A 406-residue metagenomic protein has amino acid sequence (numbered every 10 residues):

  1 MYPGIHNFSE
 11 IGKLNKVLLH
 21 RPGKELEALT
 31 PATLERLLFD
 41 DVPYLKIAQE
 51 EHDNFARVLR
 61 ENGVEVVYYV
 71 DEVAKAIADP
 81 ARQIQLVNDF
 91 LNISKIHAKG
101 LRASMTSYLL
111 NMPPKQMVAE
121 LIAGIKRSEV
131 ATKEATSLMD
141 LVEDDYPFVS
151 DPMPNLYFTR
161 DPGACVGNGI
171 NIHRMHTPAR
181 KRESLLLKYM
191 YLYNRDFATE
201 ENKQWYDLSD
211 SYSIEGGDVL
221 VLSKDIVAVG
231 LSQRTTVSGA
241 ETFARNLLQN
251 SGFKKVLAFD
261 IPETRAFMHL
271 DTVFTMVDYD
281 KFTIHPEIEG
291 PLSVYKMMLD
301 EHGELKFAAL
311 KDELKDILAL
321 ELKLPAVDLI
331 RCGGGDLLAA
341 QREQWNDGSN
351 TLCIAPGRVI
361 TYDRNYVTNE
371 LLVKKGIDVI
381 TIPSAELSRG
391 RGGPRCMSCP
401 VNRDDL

Functional and structural regions predicted by a protein language model:
M1-L406: The feature marks the mature, well-folded catalytic cores of soluble enzymes
